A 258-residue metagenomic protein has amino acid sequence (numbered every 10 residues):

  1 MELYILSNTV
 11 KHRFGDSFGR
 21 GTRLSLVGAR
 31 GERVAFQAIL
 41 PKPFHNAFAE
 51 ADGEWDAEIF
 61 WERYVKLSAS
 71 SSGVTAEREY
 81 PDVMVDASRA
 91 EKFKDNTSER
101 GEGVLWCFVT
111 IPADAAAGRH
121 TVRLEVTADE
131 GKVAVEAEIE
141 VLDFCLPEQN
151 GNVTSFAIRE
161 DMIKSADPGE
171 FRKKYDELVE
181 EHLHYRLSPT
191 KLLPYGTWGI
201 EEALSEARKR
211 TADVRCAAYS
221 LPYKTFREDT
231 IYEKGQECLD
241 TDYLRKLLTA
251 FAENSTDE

Functional and structural regions predicted by a protein language model:
E2-R20, R33, P43-F108, A115: Surface-exposed binding patches on compact interaction domains or structured appendages
L26-E32: Short, solvent-exposed loop/linker segments at the N-terminal edge of repeated beta-sheet extracellular domains
F36, A47, L105-C107, V122 (+1 more regions): Hydrophobic residues positioned within well-ordered beta-strands of beta-sheet architectures
L40-K42, A128: Non-cytosolic beta-sheet module surface loops
M84, N96, T110, T121-R123 (+2 more regions): Aromatic-lined carbohydrate-binding surfaces of glycoside hydrolases
